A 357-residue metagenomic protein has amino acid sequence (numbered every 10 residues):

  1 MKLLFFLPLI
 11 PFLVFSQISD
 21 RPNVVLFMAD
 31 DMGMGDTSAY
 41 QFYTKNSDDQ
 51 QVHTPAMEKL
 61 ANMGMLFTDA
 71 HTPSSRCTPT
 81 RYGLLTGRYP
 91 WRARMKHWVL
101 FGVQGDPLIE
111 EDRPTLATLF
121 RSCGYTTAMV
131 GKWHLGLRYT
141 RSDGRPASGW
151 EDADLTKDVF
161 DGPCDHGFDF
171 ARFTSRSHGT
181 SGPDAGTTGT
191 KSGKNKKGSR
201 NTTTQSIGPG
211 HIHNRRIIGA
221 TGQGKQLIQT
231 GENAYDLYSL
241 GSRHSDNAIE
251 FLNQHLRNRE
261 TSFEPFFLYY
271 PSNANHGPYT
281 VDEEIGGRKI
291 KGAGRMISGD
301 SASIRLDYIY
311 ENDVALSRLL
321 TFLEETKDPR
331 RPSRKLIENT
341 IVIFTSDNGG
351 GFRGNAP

Functional and structural regions predicted by a protein language model:
M1-D20: Bacterial Sec-dependent N-terminal signal peptides
S16-P357: Formylglycine-dependent sulfatase
